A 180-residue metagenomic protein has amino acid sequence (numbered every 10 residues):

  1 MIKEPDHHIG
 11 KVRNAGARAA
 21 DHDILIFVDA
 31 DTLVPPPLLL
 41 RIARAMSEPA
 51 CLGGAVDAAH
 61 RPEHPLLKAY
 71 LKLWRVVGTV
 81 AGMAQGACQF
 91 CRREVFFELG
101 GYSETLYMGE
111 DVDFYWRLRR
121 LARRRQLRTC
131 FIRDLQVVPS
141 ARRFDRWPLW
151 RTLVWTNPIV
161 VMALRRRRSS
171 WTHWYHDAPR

Functional and structural regions predicted by a protein language model:
E4-A20: Glycine-rich, basic loop-to-helix element that forms the pyrophosphate-binding segment of sugar-nucleotide handling
D21-H22, Q85-L99: Conserved nucleotide-sugar donor-binding and metal-coordinating catalytic region shared by glycosyltransferases
L25: Short aromatic/hydrophobic "clamp" motif used to bind/position activated sugar donors
D29-L33: The conserved acidic donor/metal-binding loop of glycosyltransferases
P36-L66: Conserved donor NDP-sugar-binding/catalytic core segment of glycosyltransferases
V56-C88: Short, flexible, basic/aromatic active-site loop/helix in glycosyltransferases
V95-G100, L106-Q126: A short, conserved alpha-helix in the catalytic core of glycosyltransferases
R120-R180: Hydrophobic helical membrane-anchoring modules
